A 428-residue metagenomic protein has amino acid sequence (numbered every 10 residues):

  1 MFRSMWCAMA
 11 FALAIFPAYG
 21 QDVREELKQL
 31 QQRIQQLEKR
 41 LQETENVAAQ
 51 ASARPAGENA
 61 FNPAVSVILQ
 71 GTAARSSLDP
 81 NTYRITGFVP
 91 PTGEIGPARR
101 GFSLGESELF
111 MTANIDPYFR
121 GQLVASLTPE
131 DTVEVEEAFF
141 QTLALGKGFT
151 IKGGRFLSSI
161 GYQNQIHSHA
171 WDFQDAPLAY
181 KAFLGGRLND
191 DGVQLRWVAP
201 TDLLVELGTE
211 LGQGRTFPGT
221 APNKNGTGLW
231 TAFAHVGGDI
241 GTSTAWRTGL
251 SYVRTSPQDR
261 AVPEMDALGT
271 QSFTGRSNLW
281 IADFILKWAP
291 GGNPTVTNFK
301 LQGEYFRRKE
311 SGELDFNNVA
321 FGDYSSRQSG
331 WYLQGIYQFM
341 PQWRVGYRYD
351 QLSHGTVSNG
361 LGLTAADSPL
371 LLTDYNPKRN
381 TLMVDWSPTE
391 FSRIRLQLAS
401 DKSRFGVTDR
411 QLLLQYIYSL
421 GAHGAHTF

Functional and structural regions predicted by a protein language model:
M1-S4: Positively charged n-region of N-terminal signal peptides that target proteins for export
W6-I15: Bacterial N-terminal signal peptides
Y19-T92, D202-L204, Q415, L420 (+1 more regions): N-terminal periplasmic/intermembrane-space "pro-region" immediately following the signal or transit peptide
R24, Q31, K224-N225, V407: Soluble non-cytosolic domains of exported or imported proteins
R54-F217, K224-S243, S329, Q334-G355: Outer membrane beta-barrel
G96, F139, N164, T244-F428: Outer-membrane beta-barrel pore domains
E210-A221, R260-T270: Active-site-proximal beta-alpha loop/turn segments in soluble metabolic enzymes
P218-P222, V236, Q271, P290-G292: Short helix-to-loop capping/linker segments positioned immediately adjacent to catalytic or ligand/cofactor-binding
